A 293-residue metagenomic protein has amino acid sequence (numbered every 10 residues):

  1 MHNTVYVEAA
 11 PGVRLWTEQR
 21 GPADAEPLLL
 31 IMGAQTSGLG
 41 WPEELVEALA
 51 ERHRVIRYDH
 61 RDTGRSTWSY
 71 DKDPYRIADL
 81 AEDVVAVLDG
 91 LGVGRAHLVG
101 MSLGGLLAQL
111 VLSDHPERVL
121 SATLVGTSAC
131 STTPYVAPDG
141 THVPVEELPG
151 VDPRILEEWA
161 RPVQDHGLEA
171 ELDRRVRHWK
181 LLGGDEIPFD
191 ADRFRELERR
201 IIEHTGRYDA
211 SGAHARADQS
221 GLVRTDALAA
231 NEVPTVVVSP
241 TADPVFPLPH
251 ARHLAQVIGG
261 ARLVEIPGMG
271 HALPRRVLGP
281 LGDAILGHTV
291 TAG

Functional and structural regions predicted by a protein language model:
A9-W68, D73: Conserved HGGG/HGGXW glycine-rich cap/lid loop of the alpha/beta-hydrolase fold
D79-A96: Conserved acidic catalytic loop of the alpha/beta-hydrolase fold
G94-P138: Conserved hydrolase catalytic core segment
A122-D165: Flexible "cap/lid" loop of the alpha/beta hydrolase fold
E147-D226, V233, H253: Alpha/beta-hydrolase
N231, V237-S239: Short beta-strand/loop motif that positions the catalytic acidic residue of the alpha/beta-hydrolase fold
P244-H250: Conserved alpha/beta-hydrolase "acid-adjacent" motif
G260-G293: Catalytic active-site module of serine/aspartate enzymes centered on a nucleophile-bearing elbow/loop
